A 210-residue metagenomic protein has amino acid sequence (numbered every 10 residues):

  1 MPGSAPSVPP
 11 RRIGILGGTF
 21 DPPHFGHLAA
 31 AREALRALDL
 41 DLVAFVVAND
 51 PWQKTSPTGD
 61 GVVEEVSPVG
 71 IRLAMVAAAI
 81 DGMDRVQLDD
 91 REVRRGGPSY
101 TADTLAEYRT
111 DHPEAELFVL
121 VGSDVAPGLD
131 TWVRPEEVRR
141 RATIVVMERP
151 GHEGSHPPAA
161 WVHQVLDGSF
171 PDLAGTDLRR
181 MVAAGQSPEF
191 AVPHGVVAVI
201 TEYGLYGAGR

Functional and structural regions predicted by a protein language model:
M1-R210: Nucleotidyltransferase catalytic core that binds NTPs
